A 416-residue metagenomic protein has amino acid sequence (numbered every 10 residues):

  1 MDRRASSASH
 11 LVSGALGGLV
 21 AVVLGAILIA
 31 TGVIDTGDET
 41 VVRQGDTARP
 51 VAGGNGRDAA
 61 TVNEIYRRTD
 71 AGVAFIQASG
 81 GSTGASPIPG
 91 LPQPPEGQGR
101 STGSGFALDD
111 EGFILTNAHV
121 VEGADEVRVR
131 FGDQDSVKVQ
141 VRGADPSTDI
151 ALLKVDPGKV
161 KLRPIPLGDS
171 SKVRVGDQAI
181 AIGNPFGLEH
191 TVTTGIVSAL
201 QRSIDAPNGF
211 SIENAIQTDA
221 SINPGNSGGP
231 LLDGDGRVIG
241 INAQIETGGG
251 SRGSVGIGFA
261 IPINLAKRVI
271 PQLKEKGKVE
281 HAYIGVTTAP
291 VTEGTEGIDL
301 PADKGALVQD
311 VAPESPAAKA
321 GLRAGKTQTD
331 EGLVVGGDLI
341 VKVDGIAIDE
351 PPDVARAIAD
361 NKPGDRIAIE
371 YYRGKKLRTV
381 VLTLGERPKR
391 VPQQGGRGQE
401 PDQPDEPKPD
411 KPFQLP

Functional and structural regions predicted by a protein language model:
R3-K304, Q309-P313, G332, V343-I346 (+5 more regions): Serine-dependent protease modules
K326-D330: Surface-exposed intrinsically disordered loops and tails
G337: Conserved catalytic motifs of ABC-family nucleotide-binding domains
K375-L377: Short, exposed coil/turn segments at beta-strand boundaries within extracellular/luminal domains
